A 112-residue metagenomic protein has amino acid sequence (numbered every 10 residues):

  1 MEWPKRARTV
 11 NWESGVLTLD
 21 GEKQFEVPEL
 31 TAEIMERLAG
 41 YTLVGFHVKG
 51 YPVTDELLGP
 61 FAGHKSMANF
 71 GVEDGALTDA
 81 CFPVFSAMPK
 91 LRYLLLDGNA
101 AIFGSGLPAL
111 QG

Functional and structural regions predicted by a protein language model:
P4-G112: Concave beta-strand-loop units of leucine-rich repeat
